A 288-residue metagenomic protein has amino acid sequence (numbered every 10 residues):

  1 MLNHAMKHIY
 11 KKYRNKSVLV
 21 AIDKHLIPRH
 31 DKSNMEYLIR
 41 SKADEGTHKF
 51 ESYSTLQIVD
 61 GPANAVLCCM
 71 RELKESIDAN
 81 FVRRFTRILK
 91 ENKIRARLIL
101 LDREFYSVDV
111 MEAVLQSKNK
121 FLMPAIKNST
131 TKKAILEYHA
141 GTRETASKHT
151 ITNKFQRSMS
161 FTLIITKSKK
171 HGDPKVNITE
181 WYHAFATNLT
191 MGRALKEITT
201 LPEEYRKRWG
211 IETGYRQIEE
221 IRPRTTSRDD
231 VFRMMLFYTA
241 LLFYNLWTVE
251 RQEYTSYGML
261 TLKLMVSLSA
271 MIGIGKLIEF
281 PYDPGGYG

Functional and structural regions predicted by a protein language model:
M1, E279-G288: Long, charge-rich low-complexity segments
M1-D60: Active-site-proximal, Lys/Arg-enriched surface segment that forms a nucleic-acid-binding/basic interface patch
N15-S17, E51, N64, I94-A96 (+1 more regions): A general structural motif
K16-P28, L56, A96-F105, F121-L122 (+3 more regions): Short, conserved catalytic/metal-binding motifs centered on acidic residues
L26, L195-F232: Short amphipathic alpha-helical "interface-anchor" segments enriched in bulky aromatics
C69-N177, T261-L262, S267-M271: An internal, acidic/charged active-site-proximal segment that coordinates divalent cations and/or engages
I178-T187: Short acidic-hydrophobic catalytic motif
P223-I274: Basic, amphipathic alpha-helical segments enriched in Lys/Arg and hydrophobic/aromatic residues
